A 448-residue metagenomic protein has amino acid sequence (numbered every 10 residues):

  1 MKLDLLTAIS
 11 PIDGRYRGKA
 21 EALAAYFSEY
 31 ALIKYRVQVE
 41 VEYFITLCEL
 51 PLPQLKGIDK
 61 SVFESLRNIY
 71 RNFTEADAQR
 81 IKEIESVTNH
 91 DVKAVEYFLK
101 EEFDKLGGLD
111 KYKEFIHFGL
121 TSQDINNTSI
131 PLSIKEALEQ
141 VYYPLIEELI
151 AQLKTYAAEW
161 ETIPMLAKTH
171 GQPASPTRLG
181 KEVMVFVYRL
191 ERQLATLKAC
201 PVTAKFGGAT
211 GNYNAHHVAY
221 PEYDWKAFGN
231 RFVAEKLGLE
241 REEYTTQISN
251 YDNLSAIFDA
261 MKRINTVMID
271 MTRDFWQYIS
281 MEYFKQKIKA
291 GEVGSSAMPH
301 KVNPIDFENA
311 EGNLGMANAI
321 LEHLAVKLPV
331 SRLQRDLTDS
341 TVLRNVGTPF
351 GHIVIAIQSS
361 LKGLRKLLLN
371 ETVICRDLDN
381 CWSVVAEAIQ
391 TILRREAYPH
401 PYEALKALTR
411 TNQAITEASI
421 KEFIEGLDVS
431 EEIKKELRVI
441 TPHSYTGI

Functional and structural regions predicted by a protein language model:
M1-Y213, Y220-F232, G294, F307-N309 (+4 more regions): A helix-coil-helix interface module used to build multimeric assemblies and to scaffold catalytic/cofactor sites
K2-E29, E64-R71, V293-I448: Catalytic-core signal marking the mid-to-C-terminal active-site face
E42-T46, F98, E102, A137 (+16 more regions): Generic, well-ordered alpha-helical scaffold segments in large soluble proteins
D104-D110, K198-P201, S280-Y283, N318-E322 (+1 more regions): Proline-centered turn/helix-capping motifs that create local helix->coil transitions or kinks
K135-Y143, E147-I150, K154, M184-V187 (+6 more regions): Short amphipathic alpha-helical segments with heptad-repeat character
A158-E161, V202, W276, Y283 (+3 more regions): Alpha-helical coiled-coil oligomerization motifs
Q193, E240-E242, T246-R332: Glycine-rich anion/phosphate-binding loop at the beta-strand->alpha-helix junction
Y223-Q247, Y251: Active-site-adjacent "gating/activation" loops or surface patches in catalytic cores
